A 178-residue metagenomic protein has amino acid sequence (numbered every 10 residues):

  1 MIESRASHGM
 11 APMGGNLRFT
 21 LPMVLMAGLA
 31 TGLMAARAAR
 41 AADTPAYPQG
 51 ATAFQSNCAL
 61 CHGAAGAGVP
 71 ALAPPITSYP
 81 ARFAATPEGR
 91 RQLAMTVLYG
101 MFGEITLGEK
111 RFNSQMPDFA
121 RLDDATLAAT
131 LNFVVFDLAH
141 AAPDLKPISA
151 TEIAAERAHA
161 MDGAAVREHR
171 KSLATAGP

Functional and structural regions predicted by a protein language model:
M1-F19: N-terminal secretory signal peptides that target proteins for export/translocation
T20-G32: Bacterial N-terminal signal peptides
A35-F54, G68, A81-A84: Electrostatic cytochrome c docking/interface patches
A46-G50, F54, G89, L93 (+1 more regions): Stable alpha-helical elements in mature extracytoplasmic
G50, F54-A64, M116, T130-F133: The canonical Cys-X-X-Cys-His
H62, L98-M101, L138: Protein kinase-like catalytic domain
A67-I105, N113-D123: Gly/Gly-Pro-rich "capping" loops immediately C-terminal to redox-active cysteine motifs in periplasmic/lumenal
L107, F119-P178: Flexible coil segments in periplasmic/lumen-exposed cytochrome c-class electron-transfer proteins
